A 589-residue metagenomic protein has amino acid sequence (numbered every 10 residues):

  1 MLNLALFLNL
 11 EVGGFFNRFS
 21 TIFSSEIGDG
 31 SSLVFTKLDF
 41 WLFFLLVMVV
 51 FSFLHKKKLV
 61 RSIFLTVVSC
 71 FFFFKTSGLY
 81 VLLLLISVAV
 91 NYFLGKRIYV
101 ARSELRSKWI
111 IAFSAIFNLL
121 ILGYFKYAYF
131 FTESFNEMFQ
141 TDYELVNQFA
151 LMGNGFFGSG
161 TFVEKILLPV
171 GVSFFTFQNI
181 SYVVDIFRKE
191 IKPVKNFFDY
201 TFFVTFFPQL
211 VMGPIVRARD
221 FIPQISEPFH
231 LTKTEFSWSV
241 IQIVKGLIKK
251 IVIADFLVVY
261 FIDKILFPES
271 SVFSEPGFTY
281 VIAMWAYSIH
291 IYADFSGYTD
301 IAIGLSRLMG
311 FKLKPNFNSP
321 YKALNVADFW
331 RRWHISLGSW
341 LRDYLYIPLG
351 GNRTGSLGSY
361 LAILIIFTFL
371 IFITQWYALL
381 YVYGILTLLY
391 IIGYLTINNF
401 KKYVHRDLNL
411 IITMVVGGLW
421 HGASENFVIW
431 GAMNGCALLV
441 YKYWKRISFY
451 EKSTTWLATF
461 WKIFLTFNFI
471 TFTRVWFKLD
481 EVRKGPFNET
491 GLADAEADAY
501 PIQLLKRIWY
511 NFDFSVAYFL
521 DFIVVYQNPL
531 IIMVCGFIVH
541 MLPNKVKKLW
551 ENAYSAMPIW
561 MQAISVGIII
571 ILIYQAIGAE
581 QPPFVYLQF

Functional and structural regions predicted by a protein language model:
M1-H540, N544-Q588: Membrane-embedded transmembrane alpha-helical bundles that form the catalytic cores of multi-pass lipid-modifying
